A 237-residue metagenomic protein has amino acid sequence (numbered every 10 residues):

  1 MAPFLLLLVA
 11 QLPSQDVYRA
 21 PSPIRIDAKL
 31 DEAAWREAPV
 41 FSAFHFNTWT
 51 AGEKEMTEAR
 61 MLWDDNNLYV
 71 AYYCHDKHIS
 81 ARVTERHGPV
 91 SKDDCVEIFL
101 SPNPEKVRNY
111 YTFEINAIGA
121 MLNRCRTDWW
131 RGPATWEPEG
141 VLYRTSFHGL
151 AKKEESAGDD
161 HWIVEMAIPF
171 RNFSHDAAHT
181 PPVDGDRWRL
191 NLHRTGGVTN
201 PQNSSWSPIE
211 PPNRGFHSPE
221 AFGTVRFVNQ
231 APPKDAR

Functional and structural regions predicted by a protein language model:
M1-A2, M166: Generic low-polarity alpha-helical segments
A2-A10: Sec-dependent N-terminal signal peptides
Q11-R237: Structural preference for beta-rich elements and adjacent junctions enriched in aromatics
